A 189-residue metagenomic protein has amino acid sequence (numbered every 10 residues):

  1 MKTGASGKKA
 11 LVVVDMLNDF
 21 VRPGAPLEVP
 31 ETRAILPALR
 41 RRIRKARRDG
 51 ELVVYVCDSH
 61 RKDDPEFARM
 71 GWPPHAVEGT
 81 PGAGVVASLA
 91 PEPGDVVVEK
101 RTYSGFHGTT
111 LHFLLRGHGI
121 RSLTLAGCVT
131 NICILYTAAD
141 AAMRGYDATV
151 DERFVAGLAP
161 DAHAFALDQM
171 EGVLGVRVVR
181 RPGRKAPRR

Functional and structural regions predicted by a protein language model:
M1-A10, A38-D49, P73-R189: Active-site-adjacent betaalpha module
G7, A25-D58: A short alpha/beta connector and helix-capping loop motif
A10-L17: Acidic-leg catalytic submotif of subtilisin-like serine proteases
V14, C57, E152: Active-site flanking residues adjacent to catalytic metal/cofactor-binding acidic residues
N18, R22: Short, glycine/acidic-enriched loop or turn micro-motifs at the edges of active sites
C57-S59, C128-V129: Short, well-ordered beta-to-alpha junction loops that form the rim of enzyme active sites and present histidine/acidic
S59-K62, V155-A156: Solvent-exposed loop/turn segments at secondary-structure junctions within structured extracellular/periplasmic domains
D64-R69: Metal-dependent catalytic neighborhoods of phosphoester/phosphodiester hydrolases
